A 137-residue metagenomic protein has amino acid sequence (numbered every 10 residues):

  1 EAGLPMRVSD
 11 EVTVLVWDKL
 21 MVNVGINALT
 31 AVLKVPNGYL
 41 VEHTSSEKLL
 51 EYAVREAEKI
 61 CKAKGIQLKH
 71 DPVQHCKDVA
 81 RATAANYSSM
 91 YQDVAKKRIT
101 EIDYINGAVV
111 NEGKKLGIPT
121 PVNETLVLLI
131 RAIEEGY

Functional and structural regions predicted by a protein language model:
E1-V22, L29-H70, Q74: Internal alpha-helical scaffold of NAD(P)-dependent oxidoreductase catalytic cores
D18, V22-G25, L29, Y87 (+2 more regions): Alpha-helical structural signal
G25-P36, A80, I102-I105: Active-site/ligand-binding neighborhood in enzyme catalytic cores
E51-Y137: NAD(P)-dependent Rossmann-like dehydrogenase/reductase catalytic/cofactor-binding core
